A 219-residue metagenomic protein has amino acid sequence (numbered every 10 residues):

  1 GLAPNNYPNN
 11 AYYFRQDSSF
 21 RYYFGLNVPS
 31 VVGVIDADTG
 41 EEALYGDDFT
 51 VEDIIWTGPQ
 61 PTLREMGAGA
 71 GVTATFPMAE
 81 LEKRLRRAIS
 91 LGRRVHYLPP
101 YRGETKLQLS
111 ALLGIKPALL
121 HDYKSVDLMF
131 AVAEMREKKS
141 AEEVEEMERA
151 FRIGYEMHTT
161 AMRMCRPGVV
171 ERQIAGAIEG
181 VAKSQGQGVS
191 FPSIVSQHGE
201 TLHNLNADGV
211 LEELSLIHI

Functional and structural regions predicted by a protein language model:
G1-E156: A composition/biophysics-driven feature that prefers long, compositionally simple stretches
G1-N6, E148-S215: Active-site cores enriched in adjacent His and Asp/Glu residues with nearby glycine-rich loops that coordinate divalent
H218-I219: Conserved small/polar residues in nucleotide/adenosyl-binding loops
